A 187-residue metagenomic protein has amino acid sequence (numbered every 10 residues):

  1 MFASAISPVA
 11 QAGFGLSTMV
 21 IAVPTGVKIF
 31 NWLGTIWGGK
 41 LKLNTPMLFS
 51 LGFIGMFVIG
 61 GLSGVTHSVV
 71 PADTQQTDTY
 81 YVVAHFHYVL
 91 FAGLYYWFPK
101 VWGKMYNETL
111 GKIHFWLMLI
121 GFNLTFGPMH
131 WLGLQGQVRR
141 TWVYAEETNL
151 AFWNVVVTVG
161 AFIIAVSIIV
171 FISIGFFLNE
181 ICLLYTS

Functional and structural regions predicted by a protein language model:
M1, G13-A22, S50-I54: Internal transmembrane alpha-helices of multipass membrane proteins
M1-A5, M105-T109, I120, G127-G133 (+2 more regions): The structured alpha-helical core of multi-pass membrane proteins
M1-G15, G39, V65-F86, W131-W153: Membrane-interface interhelical loops and short amphipathic "cap" helices that link adjacent transmembrane segments
G15-A22, A84, V155-F162: Hydrophobic alpha-helical transmembrane segments of multi-pass small-molecule transporters/permeases
I21-I36, G93-W97, G175-C182: Juxtamembrane interface elements at the cytosolic ends of transmembrane helices in multi-pass membrane proteins
G34-G64, Y80-V83, Y88-G127, T158: Interfacial and helix-entry/exit segments of alpha-helical transmembrane bundles in multi-pass inner-membrane proteins
V89-F91, W153-I168: Hydrophobic alpha-helical transmembrane segments
Y185-T186: Conserved small/polar residues in nucleotide/adenosyl-binding loops
